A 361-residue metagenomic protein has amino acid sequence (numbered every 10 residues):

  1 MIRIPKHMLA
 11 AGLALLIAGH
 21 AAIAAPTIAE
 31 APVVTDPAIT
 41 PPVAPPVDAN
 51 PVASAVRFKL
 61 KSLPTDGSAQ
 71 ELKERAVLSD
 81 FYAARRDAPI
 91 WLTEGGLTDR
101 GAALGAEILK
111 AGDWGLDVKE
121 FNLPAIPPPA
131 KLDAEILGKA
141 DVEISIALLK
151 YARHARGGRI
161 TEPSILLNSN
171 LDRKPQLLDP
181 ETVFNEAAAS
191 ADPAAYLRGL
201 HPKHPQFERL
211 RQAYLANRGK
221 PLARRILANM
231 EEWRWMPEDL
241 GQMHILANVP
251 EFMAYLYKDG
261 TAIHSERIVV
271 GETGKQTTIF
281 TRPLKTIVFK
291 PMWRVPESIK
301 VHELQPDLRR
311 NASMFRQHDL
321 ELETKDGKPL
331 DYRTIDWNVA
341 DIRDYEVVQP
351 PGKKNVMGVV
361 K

Functional and structural regions predicted by a protein language model:
I2-A10: Bacterial N-terminal signal peptides that target proteins for export
A10-G19: Bacterial N-terminal signal peptides
A21-A29: Boundary at the C-terminal end of the N-terminal hydrophobic targeting segment
I28-R173: Cationic-aromatic interfacial patches
A31-L72, V142, I146-K150, H154 (+3 more regions): Well-ordered beta-sheet/strand-loop patches within structured domains
